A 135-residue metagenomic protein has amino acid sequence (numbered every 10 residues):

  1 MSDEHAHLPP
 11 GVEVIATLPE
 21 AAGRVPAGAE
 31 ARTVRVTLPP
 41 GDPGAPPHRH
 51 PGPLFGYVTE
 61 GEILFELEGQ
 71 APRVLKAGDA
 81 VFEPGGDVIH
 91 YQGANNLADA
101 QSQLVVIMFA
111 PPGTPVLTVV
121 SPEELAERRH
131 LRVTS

Functional and structural regions predicted by a protein language model:
M1-R32, V74, F82, L117-S135: A short, N-terminal "cap"/entry segment at the start of jelly-roll beta-barrel domains of the cupin/DSBH fold
G28-A29, G41-V58: A short beta-loop-beta micro-motif enriched in histidine and acidic residues
G28-E30, R35-P39, E68-D87: Short acidic-glycine-tyrosine-enriched beta hairpin
L38-P40, A110-P111: Non-catalytic surface loops within mature trypsin-like serine protease
G44-R49, L67, V74, G93-N96: Short histidine-centered beta-strand/loop micro-motifs that create catalytic or ligand/metal-coordination sites
P51-G69, D79-A80: Glycine- and acidic-residue-biased ligand/ion/polar-headgroup-sensing regions
A71-P72, G85-P115: Ligand-binding loop in jelly-roll beta-barrel domains
